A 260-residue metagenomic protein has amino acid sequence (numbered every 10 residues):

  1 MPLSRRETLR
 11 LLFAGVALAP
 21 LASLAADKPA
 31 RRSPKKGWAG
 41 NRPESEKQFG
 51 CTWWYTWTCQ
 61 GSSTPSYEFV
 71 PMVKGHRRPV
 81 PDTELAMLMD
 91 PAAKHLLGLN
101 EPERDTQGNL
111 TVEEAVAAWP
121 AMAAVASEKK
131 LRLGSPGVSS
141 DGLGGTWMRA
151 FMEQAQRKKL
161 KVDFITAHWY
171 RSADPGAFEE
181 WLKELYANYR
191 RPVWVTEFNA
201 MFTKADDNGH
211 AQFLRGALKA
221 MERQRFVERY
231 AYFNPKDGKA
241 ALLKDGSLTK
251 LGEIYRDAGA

Functional and structural regions predicted by a protein language model:
M1-L3: Secretory targeting signals
E7-A26: N-terminal export signals
K28-Q60, V73-G75: Boundary/entry segment of secreted carbohydrate-active catalytic domains
E46-F49, G61-Y67, E84-A92, A124-E128 (+3 more regions): Acidic (Asp/Glu)-rich catalytic clusters
V70, Q224-A260: Aromatic-rich peripheral "rim/lid" segments of glycoside hydrolase catalytic domains that contact and position glycan
P91-V112, G134-G142, V162-W169, E228-K236: Active-site groove signature of glycoside hydrolases
R149-L182, P192-A200, F233: Aromatic- and acid-rich polysaccharide-binding/catalytic face of secreted or lumenal carbohydrate-active enzymes
Y189-Q212, F233-L243: Active-site clefts of carbohydrate-active enzymes
